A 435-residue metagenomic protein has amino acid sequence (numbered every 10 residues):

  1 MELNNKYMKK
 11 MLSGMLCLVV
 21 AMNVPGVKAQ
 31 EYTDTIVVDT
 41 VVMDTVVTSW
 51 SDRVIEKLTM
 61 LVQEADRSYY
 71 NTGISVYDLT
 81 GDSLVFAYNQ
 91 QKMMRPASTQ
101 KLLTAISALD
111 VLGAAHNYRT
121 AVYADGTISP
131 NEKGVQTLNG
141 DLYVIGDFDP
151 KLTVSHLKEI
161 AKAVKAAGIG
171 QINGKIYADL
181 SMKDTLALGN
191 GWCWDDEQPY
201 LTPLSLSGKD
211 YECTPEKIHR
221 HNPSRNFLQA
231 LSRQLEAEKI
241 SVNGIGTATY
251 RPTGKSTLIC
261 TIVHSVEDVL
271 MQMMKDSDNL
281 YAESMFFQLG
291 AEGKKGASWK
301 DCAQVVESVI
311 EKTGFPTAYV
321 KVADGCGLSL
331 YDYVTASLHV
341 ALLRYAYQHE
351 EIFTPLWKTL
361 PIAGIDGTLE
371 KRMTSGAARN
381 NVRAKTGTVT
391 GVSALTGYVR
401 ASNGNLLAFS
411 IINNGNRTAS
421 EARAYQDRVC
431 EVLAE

Functional and structural regions predicted by a protein language model:
M1-T35: Bacterial Sec-dependent N-terminal signal peptides
Q30-T80, L84-M93, K162-A166, E435: Beta-lactamase-like hydrolase cores
Y69-N71, N89-Q91, T99-Q100, A115-N117 (+8 more regions): Extracytoplasmic
N71, K133-T202, E238-I240, T247 (+1 more regions): Mid-domain, small-residue-enriched loop/turn segments at the edges of structured enzyme/sensor domains
D82, P96-A114, I176, A230-L235 (+2 more regions): Active-site SXXK
V85-A87, G290-E435: Small-residue-rich helix-loop
Y143, E159, S181-T214, I218-Q229 (+2 more regions): A conserved catalytic-loop motif detector
Y211-W357: A small/polar active-site loop signature that marks catalytic segments
